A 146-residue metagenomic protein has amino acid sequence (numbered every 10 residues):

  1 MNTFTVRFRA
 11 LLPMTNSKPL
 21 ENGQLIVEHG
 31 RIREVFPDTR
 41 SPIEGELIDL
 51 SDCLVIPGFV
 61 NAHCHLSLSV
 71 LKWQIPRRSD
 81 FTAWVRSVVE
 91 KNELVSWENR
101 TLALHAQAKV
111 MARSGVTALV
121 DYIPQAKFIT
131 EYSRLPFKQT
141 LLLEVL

Functional and structural regions predicted by a protein language model:
M1-P42: N-terminal metal-binding scaffold of metallo-dependent hydrolase/deaminase domains
N2-V6, P42-A83, H105, K109-R113: Replace "His-x-His-based motif
M14, H65, P124: Flexible loop residues that form catalytic and substrate-binding hotspots at small-molecule/glycan-binding clefts
E21, Q74-R77, R134-P136: Short, glycine/charged-enriched secondary-structure capping and boundary segments
F36, S51, L143: Residues at the C-termini of beta-strands that transition into short coil/loop
P37-G45, T130-L135: Short loop/helix-cap segments at secondary-structure boundaries that form the rim of catalytic
V70-L102, T140-L143: Active-site gating loops and adjacent loop-to-helix segments of metal-dependent hydrolytic enzymes
L94-L146: Active-site loop-helix segments enriched in His/Asp/Glu that coordinate and activate a nucleophilic water at divalent
